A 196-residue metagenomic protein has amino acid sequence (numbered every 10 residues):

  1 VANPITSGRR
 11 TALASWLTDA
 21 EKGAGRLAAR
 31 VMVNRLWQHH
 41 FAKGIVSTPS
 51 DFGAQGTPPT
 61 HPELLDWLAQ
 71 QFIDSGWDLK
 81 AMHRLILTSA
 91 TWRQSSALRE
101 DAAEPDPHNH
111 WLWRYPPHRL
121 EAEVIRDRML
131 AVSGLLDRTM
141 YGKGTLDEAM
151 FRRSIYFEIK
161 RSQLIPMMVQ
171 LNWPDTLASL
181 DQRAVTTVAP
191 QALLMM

Functional and structural regions predicted by a protein language model:
V1-F151, Y156-E158, M168, P174 (+2 more regions): Primarily short, surface-exposed interaction patches in extracytoplasmic proteins
